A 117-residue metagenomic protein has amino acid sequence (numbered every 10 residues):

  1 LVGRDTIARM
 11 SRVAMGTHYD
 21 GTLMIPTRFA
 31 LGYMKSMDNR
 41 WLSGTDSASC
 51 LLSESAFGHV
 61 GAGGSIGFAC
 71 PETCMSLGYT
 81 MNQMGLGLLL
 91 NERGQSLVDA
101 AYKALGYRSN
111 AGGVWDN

Functional and structural regions predicted by a protein language model:
L1-N117: Catalytic loop of the DD-peptidase/beta-lactamase superfamily, centered on the K-T-G motif and neighboring
